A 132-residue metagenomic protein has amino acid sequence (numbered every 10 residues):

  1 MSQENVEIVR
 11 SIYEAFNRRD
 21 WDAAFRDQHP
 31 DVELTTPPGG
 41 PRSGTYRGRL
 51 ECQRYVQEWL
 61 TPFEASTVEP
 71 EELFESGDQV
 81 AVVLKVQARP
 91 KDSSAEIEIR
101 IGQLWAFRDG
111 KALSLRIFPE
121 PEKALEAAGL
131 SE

Functional and structural regions predicted by a protein language model:
M1-E132: C-terminal and inter-domain tail/linker signature
